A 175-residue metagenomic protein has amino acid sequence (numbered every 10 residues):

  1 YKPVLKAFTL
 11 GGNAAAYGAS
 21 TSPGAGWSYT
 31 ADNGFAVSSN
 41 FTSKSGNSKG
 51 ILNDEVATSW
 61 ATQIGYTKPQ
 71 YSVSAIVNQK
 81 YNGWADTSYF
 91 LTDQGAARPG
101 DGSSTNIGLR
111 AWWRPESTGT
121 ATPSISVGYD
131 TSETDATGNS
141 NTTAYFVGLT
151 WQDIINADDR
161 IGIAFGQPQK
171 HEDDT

Functional and structural regions predicted by a protein language model:
Y1-G34, S38-S59, Q94, D173: Surface-exposed coil loops of outer-membrane beta-barrel proteins
A19-P23, V56-W60, S103-I107, N139-Y145 (+1 more regions): Residues that define the transmembrane beta-barrel architecture of outer-membrane proteins
P23, N33-V37, W60, P69-V73 (+2 more regions): Outer-envelope beta-barrel architecture signal
A25-Y29, T62-Y66, L109-W113, V147-W151 (+1 more regions): Residues on the lipid-exposed face of transmembrane beta-strands in outer-membrane beta-barrel proteins
F41-S45, K68-Q70, V77-G83, Y129-E133 (+2 more regions): Transmembrane beta-strands of outer-membrane beta-barrel pores
S59-A111: Acidic, glycine-rich loop-and-beta core segments that form the ion-binding/anion-interacting portion of active sites
A85-S88, A136-S140, D173-D174: Short, well-ordered secondary-structure micro-motifs
D93, S104-G166: A beta-strand-loop signature enriched in Asp, Gly, Thr, and Trp that corresponds to the sialidase/neuraminidase Asp-box
